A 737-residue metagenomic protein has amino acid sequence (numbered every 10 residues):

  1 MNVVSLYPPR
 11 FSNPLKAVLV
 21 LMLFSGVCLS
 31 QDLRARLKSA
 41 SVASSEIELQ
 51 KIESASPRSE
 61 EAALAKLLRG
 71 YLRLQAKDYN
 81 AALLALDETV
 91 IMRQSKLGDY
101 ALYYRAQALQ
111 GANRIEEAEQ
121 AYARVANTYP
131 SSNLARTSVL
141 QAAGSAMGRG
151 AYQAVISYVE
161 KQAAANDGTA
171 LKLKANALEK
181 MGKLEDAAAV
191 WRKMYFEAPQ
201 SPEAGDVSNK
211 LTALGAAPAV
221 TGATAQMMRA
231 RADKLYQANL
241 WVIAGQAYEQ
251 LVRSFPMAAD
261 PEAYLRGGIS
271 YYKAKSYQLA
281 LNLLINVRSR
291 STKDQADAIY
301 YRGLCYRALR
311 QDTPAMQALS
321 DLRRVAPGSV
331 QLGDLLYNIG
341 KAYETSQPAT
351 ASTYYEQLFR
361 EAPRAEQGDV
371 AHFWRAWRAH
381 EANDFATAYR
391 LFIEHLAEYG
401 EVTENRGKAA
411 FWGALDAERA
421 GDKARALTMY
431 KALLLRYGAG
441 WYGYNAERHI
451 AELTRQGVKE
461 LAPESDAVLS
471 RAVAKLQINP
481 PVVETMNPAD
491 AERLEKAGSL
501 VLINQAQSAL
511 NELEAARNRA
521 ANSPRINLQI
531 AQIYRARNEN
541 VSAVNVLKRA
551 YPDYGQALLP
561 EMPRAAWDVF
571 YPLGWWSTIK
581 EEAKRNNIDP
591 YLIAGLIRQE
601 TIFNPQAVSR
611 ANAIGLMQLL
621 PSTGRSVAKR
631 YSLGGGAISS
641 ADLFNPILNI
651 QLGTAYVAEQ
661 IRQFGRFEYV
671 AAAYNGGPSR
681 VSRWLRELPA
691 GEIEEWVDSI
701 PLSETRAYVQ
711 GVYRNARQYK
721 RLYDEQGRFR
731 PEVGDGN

Functional and structural regions predicted by a protein language model:
N2-Y7, S12, V20-A611, M617 (+4 more regions): Acidic, polar-rich low-complexity tracts and alpha-helical solenoid repeat scaffolds
K183, G635-S639: Bateman (tandem CBS) regulatory domains
K423, A506, N540, P646-I647 (+2 more regions): Residues at or immediately preceding the N-termini of alpha-helices
L427-A432, L616, G665, V670-E725: Catalytic and substrate-binding regions of cell-wall glycan-acting enzymes that process beta-1,4-linked
P572, P646, T705: Short, conserved glycine- and acidic-residue-centered signature motifs in active-site or ligand-binding loops
D589-G595, F664-A671: Acidic/histidine metal-binding catalytic segments
I638-L648: A short, structured beta-strand-centered segment in the mid-to-C-terminal lobe of catalytic cores from group-transfer
Q651: Mg2+-dependent phosphoryl-transfer active-site scaffold
